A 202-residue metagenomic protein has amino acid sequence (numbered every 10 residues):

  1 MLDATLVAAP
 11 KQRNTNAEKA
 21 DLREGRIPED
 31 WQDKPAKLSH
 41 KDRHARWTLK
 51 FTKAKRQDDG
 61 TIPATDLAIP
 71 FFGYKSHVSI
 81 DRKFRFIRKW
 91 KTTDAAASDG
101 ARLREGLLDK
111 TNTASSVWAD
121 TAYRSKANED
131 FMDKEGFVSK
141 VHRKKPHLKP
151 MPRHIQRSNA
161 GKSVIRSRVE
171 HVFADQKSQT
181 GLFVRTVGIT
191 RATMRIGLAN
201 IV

Functional and structural regions predicted by a protein language model:
M1-K134, I196-G197, V202: Polybasic low-complexity intrinsically disordered regions
N16, R153-A160: Short, surface-exposed amphipathic charged segments that create phosphate/polyanion-binding patches used for binding
T93, K145-H147: Short, solvent-exposed coil/turn elements at secondary-structure transition points
A101, L148-I155: Short, charged, surface-exposed secondary-structure boundary motifs
T121, R143-K144, H171: Short secondary-structure boundary segments
K126-A127, K149-M151, F183: Short active-site-adjacent structural elements
E135-R143: Short hydrophobic/aromatic-enriched beta-strand-loop microsegments
R157-V202: Basic, amphipathic alpha-helical segments enriched in Lys/Arg and hydrophobic/aromatic residues
